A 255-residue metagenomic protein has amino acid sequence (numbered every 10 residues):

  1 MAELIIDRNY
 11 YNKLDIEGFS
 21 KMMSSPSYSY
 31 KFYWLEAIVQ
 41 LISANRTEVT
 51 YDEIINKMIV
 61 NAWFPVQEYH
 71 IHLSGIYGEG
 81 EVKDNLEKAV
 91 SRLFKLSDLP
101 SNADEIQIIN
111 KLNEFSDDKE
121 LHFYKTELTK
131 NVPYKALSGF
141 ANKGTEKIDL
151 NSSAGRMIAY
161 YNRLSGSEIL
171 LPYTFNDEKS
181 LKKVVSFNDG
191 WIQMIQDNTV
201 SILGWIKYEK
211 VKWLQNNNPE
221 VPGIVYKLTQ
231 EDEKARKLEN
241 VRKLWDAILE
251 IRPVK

Functional and structural regions predicted by a protein language model:
M1-V254: Mixed-charge, low-complexity interaction segments
